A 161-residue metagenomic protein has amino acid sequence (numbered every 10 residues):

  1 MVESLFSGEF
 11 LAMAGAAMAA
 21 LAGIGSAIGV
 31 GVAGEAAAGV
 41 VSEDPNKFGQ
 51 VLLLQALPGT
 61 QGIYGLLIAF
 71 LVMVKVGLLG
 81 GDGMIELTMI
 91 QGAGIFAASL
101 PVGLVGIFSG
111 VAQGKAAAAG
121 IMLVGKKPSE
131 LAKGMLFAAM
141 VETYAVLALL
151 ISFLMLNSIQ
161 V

Functional and structural regions predicted by a protein language model:
M1-V161: Hydrophobic, small-residue-rich transmembrane alpha-helices and their short perimembrane loops in multi-pass membrane
